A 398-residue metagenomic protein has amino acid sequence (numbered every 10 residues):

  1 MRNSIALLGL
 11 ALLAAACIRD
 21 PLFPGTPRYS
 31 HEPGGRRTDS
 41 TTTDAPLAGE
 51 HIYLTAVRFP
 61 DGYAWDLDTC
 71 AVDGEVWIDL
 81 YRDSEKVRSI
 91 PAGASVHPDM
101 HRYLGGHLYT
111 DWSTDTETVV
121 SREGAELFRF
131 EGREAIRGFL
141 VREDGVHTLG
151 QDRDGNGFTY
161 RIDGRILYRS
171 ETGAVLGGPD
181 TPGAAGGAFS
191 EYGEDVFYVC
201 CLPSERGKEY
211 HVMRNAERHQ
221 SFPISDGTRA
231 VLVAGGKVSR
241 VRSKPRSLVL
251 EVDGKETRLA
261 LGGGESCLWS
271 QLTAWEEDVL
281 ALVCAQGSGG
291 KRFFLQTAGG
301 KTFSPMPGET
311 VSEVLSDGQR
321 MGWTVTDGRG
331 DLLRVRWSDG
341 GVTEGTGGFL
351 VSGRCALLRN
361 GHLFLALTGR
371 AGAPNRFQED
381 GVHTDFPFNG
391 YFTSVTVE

Functional and structural regions predicted by a protein language model:
M1-A16: Sec-dependent bacterial lipoprotein signal peptides
A16-G49: Bacterial Sec-dependent N-terminal signal peptides
A48-D68, R102-S113, G145-D152, E194-P203 (+4 more regions): Short beta-strand elements that form the blades of beta-propeller/WD-repeat-like and other beta-sheet-rich scaffold
D61-D79, D115-V120, D154-R161, S204-V212 (+4 more regions): Structural motif
K86-P91, A125-F130, I166-P179, E217-F222 (+4 more regions): A short beta-strand motif characteristic of beta-propeller blades
A94-G105, R133-E143, A174-G193, S225-G235 (+4 more regions): Repeated scaffold domains used in trafficking and secretory/extracellular systems, primarily beta-propellers
P182-G187, Y192-Q296, T310-M321, V325-G328 (+1 more regions): Acidic, serine/threonine- and glycine-rich low-complexity intrinsically disordered segments that serve as flexible
L357-R359, L365-E398: Blade-level signature of beta-propeller repeat domains, shared across WD40, Kelch, NHL, RCC1 and BNR/Asp-box propellers
